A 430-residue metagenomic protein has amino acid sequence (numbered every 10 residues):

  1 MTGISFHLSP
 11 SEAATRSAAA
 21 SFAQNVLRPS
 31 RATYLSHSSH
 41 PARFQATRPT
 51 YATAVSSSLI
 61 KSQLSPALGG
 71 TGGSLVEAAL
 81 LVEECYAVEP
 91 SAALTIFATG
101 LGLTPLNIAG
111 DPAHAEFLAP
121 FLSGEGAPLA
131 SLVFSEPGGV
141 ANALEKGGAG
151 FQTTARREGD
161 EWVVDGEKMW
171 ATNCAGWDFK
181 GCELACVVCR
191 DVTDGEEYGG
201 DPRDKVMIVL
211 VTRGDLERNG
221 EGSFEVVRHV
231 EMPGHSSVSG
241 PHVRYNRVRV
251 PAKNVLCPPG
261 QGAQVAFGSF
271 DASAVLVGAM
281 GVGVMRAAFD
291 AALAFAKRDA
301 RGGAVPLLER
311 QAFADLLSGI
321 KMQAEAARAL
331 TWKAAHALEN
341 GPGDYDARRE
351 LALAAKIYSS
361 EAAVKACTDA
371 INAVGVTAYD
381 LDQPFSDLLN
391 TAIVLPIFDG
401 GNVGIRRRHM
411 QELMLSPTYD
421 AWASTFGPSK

Functional and structural regions predicted by a protein language model:
M1-T95, Y419-K430: Amphipathic, small/basic residue-rich leader segments at the start of a protein or domain
L8, F224-E325: Glycine-rich beta->alpha junctions and the first turn(s) of the following alpha-helix
R28-P41, K297, R301, A324-Y358 (+1 more regions): C-terminal helix-coil-helix/basic helical segment that borders enzyme active sites and/or dimer interfaces and provides
A52-A119, S123-A127, D178-C182, L338 (+2 more regions): Internal helix-loop-helix
E125-G139, V188: A short, Trp-centered hydrophobic/proline-enriched beta-strand micro-motif
E167-F224: A short core secondary-structure module
M169-G176, S273-V277, V394-G401: Glycine-rich phosphate/pyrophosphate-binding beta-alpha loops
V374-K430: Glycine-rich phosphate/cofactor-binding loops in nucleotide/flavin-utilizing enzymes
